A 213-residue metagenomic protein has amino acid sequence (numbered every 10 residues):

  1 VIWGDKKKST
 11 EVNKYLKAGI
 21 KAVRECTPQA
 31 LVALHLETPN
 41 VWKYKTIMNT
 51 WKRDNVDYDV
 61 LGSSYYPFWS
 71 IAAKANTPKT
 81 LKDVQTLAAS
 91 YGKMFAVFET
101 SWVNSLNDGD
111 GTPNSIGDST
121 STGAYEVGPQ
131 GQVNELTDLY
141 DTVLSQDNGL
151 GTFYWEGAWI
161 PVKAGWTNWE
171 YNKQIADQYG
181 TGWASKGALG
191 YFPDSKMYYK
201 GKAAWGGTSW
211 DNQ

Functional and structural regions predicted by a protein language model:
V1-V56, S70-K82, N168-K173: Active-site cleft segment of glycoside hydrolase catalytic domains centered on the general acid/base Glu
I2-D5, Y58-G92, V103-Q132: Substrate-binding surface in catalytic domains of secreted glycosidases
G4, S105-D138, T142, N148 (+1 more regions): Aromatic-rich peripheral "rim/lid" segments of glycoside hydrolase catalytic domains that contact and position glycan
K21-V32, S63-K79, N104-L106, F192-W210: Hydrophobic transmembrane alpha-helix bundles
V23, T27, L87-A88, L136-V143: Hydrophobic, Leu/Ile/Phe/Ala-enriched alpha-helical segments that form helix-helix packing faces
Q29-A33, D57-G62, M94-V97, G149-Y154: Structural preference for beta-strand elements that scaffold enzyme active sites
H35-P39, S64-F68, T100-V103, W155-W159: Active-site beta-loop-alpha junctions enriched in small/polar residues
M48-R53, T77-F95, D141-S145: Short amphipathic alpha-helices and their capping/turn segments at secondary-structure boundaries
